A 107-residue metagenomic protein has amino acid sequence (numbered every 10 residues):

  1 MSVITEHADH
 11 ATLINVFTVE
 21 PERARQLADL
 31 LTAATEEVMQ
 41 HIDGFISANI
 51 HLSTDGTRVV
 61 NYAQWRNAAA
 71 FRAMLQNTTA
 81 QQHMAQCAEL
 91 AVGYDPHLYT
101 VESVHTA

Functional and structural regions predicted by a protein language model:
M1-A11, T18, N49-T57, H83-A107: Glycine-rich beta-strand-turn "strand-cap" elements at beta-sheet edges
V3, P21-E22, H41-I42: Short acidic-aromatic low-complexity motifs
V3, Q26-L27, F71-L75: A general boundary/transition motif marking the beginning of the first structured unit of a protein
A11-T18, S47-N77: Short, well-ordered beta-strand segments in beta-rich or mixed alpha/beta enzyme and ligand-binding folds
T18-L31: Short, surface-exposed ligand-recognition loops at beta-strand->loop->(often short) alpha-helix junctions that present
R23-R25, A69-F71, V104: Residue-level signal for secondary-structure boundary sites
A33-I46, Q64-L98: An amphipathic, aromatic/His-enriched active-site/gating alpha helix that lines ligand/cofactor pockets
